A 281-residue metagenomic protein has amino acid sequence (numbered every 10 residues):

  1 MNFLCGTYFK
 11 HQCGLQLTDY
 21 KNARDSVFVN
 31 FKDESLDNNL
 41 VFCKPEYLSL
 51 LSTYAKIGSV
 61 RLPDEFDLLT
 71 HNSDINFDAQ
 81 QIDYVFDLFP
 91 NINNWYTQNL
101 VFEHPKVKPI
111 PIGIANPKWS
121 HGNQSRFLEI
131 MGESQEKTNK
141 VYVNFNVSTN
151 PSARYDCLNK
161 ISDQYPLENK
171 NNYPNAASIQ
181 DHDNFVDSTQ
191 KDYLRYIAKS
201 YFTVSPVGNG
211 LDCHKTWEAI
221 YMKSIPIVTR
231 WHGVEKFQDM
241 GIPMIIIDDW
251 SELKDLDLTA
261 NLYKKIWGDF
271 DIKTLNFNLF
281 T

Functional and structural regions predicted by a protein language model:
M1-H214, I225-P243, A260-T281: Nucleotide-sugar donor-binding catalytic core of glycosyltransferases
I220: Short alpha-helix at the nucleotide-sugar/activated-sugar donor binding site of glycosyltransferases and closely
M244-W250: Conserved acidic donor-binding segment of nucleotide-sugar-dependent glycosyltransferases
W250-N261: A cross-kingdom feature marking charged/low-complexity
